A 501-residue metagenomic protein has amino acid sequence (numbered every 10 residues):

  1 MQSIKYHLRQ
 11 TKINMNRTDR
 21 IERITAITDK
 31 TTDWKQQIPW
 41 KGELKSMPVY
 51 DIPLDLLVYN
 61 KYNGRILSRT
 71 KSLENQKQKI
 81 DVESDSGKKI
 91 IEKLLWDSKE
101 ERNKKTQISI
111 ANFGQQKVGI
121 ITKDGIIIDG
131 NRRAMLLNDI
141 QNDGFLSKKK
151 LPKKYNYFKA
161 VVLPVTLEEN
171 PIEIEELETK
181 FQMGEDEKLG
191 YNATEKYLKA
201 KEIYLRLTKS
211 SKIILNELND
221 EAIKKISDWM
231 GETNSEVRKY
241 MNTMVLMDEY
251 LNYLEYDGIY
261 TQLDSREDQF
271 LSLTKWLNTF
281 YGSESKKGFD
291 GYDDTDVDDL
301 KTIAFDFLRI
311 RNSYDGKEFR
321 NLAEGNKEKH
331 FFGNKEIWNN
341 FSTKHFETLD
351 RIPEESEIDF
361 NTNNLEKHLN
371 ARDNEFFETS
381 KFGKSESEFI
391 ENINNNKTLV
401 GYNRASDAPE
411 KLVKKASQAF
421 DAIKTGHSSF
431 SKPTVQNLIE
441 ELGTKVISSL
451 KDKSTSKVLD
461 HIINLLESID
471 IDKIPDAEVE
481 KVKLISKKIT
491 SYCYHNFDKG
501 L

Functional and structural regions predicted by a protein language model:
M1-I38, L44, V237, P433 (+3 more regions): An acidic, glycine-rich, mixed-charge low-complexity segment common to nucleic-acid enzymes
S3-K150: Short, charged/polar connector segments at secondary-structure boundaries
L94, P152-M244: Amphipathic, charge-rich alpha-helical segments that serve as recognition/docking helices
E101-D124, D293-V297, F307-K335: Glycine/serine-rich loop-strand microenvironments at binding/catalytic pocket rims
F145-F158, Y197, R206, G231-N326 (+5 more regions): Amphipathic alpha-helical "recognition" segments
E336-G426: C-terminal structural cap/anchor segments
E391-L501: Charge-dense, extended regions
